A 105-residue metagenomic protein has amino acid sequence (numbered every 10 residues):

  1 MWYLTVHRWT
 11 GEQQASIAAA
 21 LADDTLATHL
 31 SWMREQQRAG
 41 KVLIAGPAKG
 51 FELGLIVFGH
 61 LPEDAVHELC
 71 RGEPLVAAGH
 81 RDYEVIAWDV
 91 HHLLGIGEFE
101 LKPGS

Functional and structural regions predicted by a protein language model:
M1-S105: Conserved, structured core segments of small domains
